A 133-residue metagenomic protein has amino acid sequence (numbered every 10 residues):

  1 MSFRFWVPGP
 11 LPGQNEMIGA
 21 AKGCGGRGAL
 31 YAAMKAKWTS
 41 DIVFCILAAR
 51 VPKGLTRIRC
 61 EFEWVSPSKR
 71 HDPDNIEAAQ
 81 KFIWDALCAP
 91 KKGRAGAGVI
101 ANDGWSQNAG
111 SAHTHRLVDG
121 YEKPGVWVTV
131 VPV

Functional and structural regions predicted by a protein language model:
M1-V133: Catalytic phosphate/metal-binding cores of nucleic-acid and nucleotide-processing enzymes, i.e., regions that mediate
